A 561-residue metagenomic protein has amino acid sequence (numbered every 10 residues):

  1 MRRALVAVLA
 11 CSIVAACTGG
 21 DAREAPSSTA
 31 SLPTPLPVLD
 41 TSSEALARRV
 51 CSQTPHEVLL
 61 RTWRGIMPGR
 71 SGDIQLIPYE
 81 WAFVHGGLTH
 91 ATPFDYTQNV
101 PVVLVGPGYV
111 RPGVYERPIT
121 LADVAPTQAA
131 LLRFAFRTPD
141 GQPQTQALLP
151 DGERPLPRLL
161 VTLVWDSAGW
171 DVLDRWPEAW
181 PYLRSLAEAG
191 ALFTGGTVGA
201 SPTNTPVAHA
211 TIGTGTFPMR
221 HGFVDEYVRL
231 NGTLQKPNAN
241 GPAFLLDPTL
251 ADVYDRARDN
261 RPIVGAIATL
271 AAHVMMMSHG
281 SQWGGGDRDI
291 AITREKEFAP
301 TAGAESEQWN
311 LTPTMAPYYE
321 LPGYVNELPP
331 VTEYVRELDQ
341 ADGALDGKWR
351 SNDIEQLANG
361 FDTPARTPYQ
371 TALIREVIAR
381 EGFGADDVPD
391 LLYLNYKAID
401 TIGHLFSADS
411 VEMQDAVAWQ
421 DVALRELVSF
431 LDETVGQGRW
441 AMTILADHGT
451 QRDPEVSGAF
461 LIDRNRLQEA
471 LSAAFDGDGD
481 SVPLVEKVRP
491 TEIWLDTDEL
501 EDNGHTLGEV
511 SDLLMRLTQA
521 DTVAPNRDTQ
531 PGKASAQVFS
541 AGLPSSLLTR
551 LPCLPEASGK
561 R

Functional and structural regions predicted by a protein language model:
V14-A16: C-terminal motif of bacterial Sec signal peptides marking the signal peptidase cleavage site
A30-P112, T120-V124, L230-N231, A243-V253 (+4 more regions): Active-site neighborhoods of enzymes that stabilize oxyanions during catalysis
L76-I77, Q128, W419-F460: Metal-dependent active-site segment of extracytoplasmic phospho-/sulfohydrolases and closely related
P139-L192: Active-site-proximal N-terminal segment of extracellular/periplasmic enzymes that hydrolyze or transfer
W170-N260, T269-R288: Active-site nucleophile/metal-coordination loop of metallo-enzymes that catalyze phosphate/sulfate and related
T214-D225, S281-L328, M413-V422, F460-V488 (+1 more regions): Acidic, His- and aromatic-enriched active-site or binding-groove loops in soluble protein domains that engage sugars
A239-R350: A contiguous, mid-domain pocket- or channel-lining segment that forms the substrate-recognition surface
M275-G286, W349-A358, D362, I378 (+2 more regions): Active-site His/acidic residue clusters
